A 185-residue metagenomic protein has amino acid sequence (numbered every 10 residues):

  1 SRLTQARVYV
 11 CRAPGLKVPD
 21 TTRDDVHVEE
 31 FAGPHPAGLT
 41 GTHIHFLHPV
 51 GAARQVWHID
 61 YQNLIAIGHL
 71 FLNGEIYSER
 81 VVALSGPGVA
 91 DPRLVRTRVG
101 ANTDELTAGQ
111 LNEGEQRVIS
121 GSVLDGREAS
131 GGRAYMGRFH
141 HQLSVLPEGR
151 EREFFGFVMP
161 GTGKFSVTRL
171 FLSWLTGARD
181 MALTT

Functional and structural regions predicted by a protein language model:
S1-E105, G109-T185: Buried, small/hydrophobic-residue-enriched core segments of structured protein domains
